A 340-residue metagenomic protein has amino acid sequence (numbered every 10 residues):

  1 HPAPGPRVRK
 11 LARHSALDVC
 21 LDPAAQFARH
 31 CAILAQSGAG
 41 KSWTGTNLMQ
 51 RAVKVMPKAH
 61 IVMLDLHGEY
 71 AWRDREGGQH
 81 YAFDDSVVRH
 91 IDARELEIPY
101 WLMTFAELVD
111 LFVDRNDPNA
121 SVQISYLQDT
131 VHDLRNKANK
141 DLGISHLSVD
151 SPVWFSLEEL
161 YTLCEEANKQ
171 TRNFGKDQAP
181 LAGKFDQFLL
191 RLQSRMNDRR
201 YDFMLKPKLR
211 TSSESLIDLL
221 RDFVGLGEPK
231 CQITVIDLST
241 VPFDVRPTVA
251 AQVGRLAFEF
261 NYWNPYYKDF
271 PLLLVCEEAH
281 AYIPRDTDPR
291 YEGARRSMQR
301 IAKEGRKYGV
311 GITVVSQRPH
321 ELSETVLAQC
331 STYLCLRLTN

Functional and structural regions predicted by a protein language model:
G5-I91: Glycine-rich phosphate-binding loop of nucleotide-binding enzymes
S37, R290, P319: The conserved Walker
R51-V55, A257-Y262, A294-I312: Substrate-engagement module of ASCE P-loop NTPases
K58-V62, K230-I233, D269-L273, Y308-T313: Loop/turn-to-beta-strand initiation segments
G68-R73, G78, L96-S297: P-loop NTPase motor domains
H90-L102, Y333-N340: Conserved AAA+ ATPase "SRH/arginine-finger" region at the nucleotide-binding site
Q299-N340: Conserved ATP-driven motor cores of ASCE-family P-loop NTPases powering translocation/secretion/packaging/pilus
